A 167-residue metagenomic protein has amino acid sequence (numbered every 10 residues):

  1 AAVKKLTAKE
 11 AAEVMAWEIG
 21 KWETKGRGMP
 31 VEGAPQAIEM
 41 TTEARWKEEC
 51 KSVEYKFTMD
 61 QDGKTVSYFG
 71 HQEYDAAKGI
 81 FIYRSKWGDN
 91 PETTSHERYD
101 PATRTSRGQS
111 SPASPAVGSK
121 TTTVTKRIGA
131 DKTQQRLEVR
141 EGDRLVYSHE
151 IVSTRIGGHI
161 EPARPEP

Functional and structural regions predicted by a protein language model:
A1-A2: Bacterial Sec-dependent signal peptides at the C-terminal "C-region" and cleavage site
K5-A8, T24-T122: Central antiparallel beta-sheet cores of small beta-barrel/beta-sandwich binding domains
L6-K21: N-terminal helix-cap/turn-to-beta initiation motif at the start of protein domains
M15, H71-Q72, Q135: Conserved short hydrophobic patches within well-ordered secondary structure
M15-W17, A76-G79, I128-A130: Edge/loop elements at the starts and ends of beta-strands within beta-rich repeat scaffolds
W17-P30, P167: Tryptophan-anchored aromatic micro-motifs
G118-Q134: Short cationic/low-complexity microdomains
R127, K132, V139-P167: Edge beta-strand at a domain terminus
